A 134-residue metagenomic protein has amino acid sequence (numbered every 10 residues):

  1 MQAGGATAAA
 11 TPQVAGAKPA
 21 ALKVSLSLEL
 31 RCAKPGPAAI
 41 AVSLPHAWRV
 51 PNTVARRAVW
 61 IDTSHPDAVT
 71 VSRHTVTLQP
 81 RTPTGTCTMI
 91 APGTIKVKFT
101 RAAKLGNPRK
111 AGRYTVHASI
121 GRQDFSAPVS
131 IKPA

Functional and structural regions predicted by a protein language model:
M1-A134: Ser/Thr/Pro/Gly-rich, low-complexity intrinsically disordered stalk/linker tracts of secreted and surface-exposed
